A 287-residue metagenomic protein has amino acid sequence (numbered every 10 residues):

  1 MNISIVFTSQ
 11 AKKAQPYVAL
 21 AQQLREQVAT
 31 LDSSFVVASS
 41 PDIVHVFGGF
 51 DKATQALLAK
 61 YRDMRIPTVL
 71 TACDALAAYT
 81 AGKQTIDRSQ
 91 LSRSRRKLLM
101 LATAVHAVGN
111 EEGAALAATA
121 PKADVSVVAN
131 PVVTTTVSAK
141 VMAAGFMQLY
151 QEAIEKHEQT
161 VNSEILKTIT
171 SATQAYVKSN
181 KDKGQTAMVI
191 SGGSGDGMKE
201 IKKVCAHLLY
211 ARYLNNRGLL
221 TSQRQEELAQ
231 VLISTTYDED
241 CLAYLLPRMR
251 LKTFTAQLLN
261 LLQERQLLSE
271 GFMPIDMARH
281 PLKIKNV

Functional and structural regions predicted by a protein language model:
M1-F35, T168-T170, A175-I190: N-terminal subdomain of nucleotide-sugar transferases
V36-T54, P67-C73, I233: Short N-terminal targeting/anchoring amphipathic segment
I43-H45, A59-R88, H106, V125-V127: Active-site proximal beta-strand in glycosyltransferases
F47, L101, A107-G109, N130: Replace "coordinates the UDP/GDP/TDP-sugar" with "coordinates nucleotide-activated sugar donors
D87-V105: Membrane-proximal helix-turn-helix segments that form the acceptor-binding/catalytic region of lipid-linked
G113-P131, H157: Helix-loop-beta element that forms the nucleotide-linked donor phosphate-binding surface in glycosyltransferases
V137-N180: C-terminal alpha-helical cap of glycosyltransferases
K167-V287: The feature captures the alpha-helical scaffold/lid subdomain characteristic of nucleotidyltransferase
